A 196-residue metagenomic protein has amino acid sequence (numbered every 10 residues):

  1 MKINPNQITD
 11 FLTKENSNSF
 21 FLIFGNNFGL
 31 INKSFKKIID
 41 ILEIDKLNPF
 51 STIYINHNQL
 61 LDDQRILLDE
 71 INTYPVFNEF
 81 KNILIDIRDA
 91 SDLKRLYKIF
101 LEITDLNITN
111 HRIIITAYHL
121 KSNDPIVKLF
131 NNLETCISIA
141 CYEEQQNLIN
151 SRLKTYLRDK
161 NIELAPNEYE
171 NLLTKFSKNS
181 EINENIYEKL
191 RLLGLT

Functional and structural regions predicted by a protein language model:
M1-Q7, N18, F28-T196: Non-catalytic interfacial helical region
L12-S17: Phosphate-binding P-loop
F24-G25: Residues at the beta-strand->loop junction immediately N-terminal to the Walker
